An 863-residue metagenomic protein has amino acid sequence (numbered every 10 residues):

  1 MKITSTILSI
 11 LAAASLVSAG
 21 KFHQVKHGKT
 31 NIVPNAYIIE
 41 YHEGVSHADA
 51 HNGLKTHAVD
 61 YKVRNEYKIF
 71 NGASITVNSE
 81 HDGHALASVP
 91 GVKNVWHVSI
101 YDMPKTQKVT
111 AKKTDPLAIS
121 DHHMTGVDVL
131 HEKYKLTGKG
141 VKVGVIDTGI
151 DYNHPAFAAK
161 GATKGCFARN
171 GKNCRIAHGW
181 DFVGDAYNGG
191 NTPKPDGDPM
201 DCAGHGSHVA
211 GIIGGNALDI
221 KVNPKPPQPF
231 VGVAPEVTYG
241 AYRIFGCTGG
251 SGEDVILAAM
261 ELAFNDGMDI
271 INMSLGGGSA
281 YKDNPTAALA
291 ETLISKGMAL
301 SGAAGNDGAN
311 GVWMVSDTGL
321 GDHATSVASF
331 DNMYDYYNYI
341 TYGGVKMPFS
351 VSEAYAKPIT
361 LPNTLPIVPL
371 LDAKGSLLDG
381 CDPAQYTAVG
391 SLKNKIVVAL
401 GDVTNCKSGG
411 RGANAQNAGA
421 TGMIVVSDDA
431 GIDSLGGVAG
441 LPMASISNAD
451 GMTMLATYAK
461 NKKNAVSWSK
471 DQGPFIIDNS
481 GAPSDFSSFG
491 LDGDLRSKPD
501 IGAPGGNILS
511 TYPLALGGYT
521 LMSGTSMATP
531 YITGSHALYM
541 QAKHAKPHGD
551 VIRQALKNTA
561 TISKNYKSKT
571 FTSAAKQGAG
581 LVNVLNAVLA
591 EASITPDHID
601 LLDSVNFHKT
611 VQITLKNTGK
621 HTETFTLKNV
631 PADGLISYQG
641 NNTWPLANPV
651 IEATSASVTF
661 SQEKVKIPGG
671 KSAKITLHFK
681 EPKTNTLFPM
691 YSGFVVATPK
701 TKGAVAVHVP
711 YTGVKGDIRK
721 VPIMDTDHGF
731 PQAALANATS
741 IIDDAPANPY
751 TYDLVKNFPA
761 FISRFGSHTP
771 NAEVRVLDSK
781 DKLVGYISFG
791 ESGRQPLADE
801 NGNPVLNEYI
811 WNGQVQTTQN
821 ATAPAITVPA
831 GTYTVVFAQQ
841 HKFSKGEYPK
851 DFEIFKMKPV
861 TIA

Functional and structural regions predicted by a protein language model:
I10, F22-G28, H51-K142, A156-K164 (+2 more regions): Autoinhibitory propeptides
R64, N272, S434-N461, S497-A503 (+3 more regions): C-terminal subdomain of the subtilisin-like protease fold in secreted/lumenal serine endopeptidases
H131-G252, D266-D269, S295, D317-A324 (+5 more regions): Subtilisin-like serine protease catalytic core
A156, G197, W313-P499: Structured lumen-facing ectodomains of secretory-pathway proteins
V183-T192, M200, L378, P383 (+2 more regions): Catalytic-core environment of secreted peptidases
A210-G214, L218, I244-F245, S391 (+3 more regions): Hydrolase catalytic cores
G481-S488, T572, L581-E623, Q662-K664 (+1 more regions): Beta-sheet-dominated interaction scaffolds and their linkers
K567, I594-D597, K620-L677, P770-Y809: Surface-exposed binding patches on compact interaction domains or structured appendages
